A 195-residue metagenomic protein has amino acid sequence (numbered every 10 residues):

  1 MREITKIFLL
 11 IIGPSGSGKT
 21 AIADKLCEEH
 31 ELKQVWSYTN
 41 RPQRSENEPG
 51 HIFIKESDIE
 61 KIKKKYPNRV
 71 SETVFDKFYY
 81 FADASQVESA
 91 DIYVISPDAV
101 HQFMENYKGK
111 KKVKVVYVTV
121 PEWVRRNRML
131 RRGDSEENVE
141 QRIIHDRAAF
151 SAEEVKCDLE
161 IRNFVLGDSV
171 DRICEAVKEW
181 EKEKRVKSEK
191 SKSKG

Functional and structural regions predicted by a protein language model:
I11: Hydrophobic anchor at the beta1->P-loop junction of P-loop NTPases
P14: P-loop (Walker A) phosphate-binding loop of NTP-binding proteins
S17: ATP-binding Walker
T20: Walker A/P-loop
T39-D91, I95-A99: ATP-dependent small-molecule kinase phosphotransfer cores that center on conserved nucleotide phosphate-binding segments
I92-S96, K110-L130: Conserved phosphate-donor/acceptor-positioning beta-strand/loop module used by diverse small-molecule
D134-W180, K187: Small-molecule kinase domains that catalyze NTP-dependent phosphoryl transfer to phosphate-bearing small molecules
